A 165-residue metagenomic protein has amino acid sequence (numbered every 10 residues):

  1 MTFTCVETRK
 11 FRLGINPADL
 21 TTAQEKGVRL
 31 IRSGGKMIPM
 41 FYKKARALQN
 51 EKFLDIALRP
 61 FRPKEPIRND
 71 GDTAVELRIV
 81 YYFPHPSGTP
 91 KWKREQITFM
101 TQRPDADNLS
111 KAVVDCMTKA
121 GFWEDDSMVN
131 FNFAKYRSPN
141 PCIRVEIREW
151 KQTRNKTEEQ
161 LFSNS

Functional and structural regions predicted by a protein language model:
M1-S165: Acidic, proline/glycine-enriched N-terminal capping motif
